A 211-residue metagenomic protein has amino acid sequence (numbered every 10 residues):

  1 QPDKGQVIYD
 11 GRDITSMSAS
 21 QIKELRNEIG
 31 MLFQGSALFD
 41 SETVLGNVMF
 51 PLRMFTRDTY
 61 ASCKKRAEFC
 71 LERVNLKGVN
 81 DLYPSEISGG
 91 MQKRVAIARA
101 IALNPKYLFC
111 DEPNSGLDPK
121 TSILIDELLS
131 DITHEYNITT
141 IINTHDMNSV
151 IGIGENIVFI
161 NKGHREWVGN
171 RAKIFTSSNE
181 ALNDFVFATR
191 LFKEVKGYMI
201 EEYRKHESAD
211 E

Functional and structural regions predicted by a protein language model:
G5-D13: Conserved ABC transporter NBD signature motif
Y83-I87, M91: Conserved ABC ATPase signature
A102-K106: A short, proline-enriched helix->beta-strand linker immediately N-terminal to the Walker B motif in ABC-type P-loop
L108-D111: Catalytic Walker B motif of ABC-type/P-loop ATPase nucleotide-binding domains
P119-T121: Helix N-cap at the start of a conserved alpha-helix in ABC-type nucleotide-binding domains
A172-E211: C-terminal boundary and immediately downstream tail of ABC-type ATPase nucleotide-binding domains
